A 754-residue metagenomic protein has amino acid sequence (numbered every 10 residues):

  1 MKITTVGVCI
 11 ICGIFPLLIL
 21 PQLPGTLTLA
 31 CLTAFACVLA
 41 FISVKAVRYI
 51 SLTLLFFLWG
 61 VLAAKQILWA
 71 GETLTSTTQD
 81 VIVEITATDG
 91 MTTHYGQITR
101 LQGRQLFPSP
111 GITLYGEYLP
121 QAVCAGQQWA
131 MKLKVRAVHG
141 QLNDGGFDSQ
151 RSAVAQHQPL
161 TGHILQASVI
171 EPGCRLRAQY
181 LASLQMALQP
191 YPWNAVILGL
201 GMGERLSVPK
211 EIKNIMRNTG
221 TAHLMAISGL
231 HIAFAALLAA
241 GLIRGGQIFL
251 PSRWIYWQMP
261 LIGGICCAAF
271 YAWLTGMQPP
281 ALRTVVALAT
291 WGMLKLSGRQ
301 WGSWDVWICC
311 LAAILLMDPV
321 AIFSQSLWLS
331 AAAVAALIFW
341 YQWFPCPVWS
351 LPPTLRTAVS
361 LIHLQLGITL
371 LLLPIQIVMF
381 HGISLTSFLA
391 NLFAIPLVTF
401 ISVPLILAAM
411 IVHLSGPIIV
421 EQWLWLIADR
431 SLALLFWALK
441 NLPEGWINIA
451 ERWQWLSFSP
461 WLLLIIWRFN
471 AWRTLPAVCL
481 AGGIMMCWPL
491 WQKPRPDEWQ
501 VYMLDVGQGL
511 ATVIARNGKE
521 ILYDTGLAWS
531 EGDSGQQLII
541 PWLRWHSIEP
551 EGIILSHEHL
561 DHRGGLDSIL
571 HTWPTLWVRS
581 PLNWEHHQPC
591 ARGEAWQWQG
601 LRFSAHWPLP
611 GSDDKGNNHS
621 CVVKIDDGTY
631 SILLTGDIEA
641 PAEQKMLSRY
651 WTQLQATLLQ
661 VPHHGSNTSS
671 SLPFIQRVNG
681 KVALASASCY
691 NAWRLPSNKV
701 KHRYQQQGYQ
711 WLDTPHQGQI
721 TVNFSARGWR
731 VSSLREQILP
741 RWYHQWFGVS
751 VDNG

Functional and structural regions predicted by a protein language model:
M1-L74, T78-V81, I243-I255, M259 (+6 more regions): Transmembrane helix-bundle segments that form internal channels/tunnels in multi-pass membrane proteins, characterized
Q22, A272-A281, L296-Q300, M317-L327 (+2 more regions): Membrane-interface helix caps and helix-loop-helix hairpins in membrane proteins
L54-H223, D533, Q537-P541, W545-E549 (+6 more regions): Membrane-interface helix/helix-cap signal primarily in integral membrane proteins
A155-A287, G292-M293, W596, F603 (+3 more regions): Aromatic-rich juxtamembrane segments at the membrane interface
L316, V320-I322, K440-G552, W584-L658 (+1 more regions): Core dinuclear metal-dependent hydrolase active-site scaffold
P550-D561, L659-H663: Metallo-beta-lactamase
I554, E558-R592: Active-site HxH/HxHxD metal-binding segment of metal-dependent hydrolases
E643-Q719: Cap/insert and terminal regions of metallo-dependent hydrolase folds
